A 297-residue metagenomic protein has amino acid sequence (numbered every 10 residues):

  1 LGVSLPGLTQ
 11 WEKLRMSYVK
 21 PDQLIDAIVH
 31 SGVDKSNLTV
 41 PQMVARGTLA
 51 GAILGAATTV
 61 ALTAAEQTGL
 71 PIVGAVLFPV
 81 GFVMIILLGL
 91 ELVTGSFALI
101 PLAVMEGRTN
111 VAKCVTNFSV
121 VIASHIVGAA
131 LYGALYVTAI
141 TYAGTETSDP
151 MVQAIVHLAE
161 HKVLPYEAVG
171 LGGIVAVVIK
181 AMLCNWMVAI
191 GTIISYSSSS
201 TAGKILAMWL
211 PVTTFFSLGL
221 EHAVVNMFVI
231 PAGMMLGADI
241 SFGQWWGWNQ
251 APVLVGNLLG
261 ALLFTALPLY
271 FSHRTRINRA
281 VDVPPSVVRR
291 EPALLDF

Functional and structural regions predicted by a protein language model:
L1-R15: Short, Lys/Arg-enriched N-terminal segments with co-localized hydrophobic residues within the first ~10-30 amino acids
L14-F297: Alpha-helical transmembrane segments and their helix-helix packing motifs
